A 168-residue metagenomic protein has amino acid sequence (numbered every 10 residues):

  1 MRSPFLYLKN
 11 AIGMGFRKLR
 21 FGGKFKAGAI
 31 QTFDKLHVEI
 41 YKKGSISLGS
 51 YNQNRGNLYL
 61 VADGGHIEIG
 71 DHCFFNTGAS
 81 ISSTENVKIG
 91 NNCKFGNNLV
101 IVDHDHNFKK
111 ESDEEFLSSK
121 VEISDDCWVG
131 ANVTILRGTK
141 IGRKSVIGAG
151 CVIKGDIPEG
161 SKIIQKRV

Functional and structural regions predicted by a protein language model:
M1-V102, S124-D126, V133-I135, R143 (+2 more regions): Domain-scale signature associated with acetyltransferase and cell-envelope carbohydrate enzymes
G90, H104-F108, S112-D113: Right-handed parallel beta-helix
S112-I123: Glycine-rich NAD(P)-binding loop of Rossmann-like domains
T139: Extracellular carbohydrate recognition
G142-V152: A generic "structured core" feature
G155: Short helix N-cap motif at coil->helix boundaries in the Bergerat
I164-K166: Nucleic acid-binding interface residues in structured DNA/RNA-binding domains, emphasizing the DNA-engaging scaffolds
